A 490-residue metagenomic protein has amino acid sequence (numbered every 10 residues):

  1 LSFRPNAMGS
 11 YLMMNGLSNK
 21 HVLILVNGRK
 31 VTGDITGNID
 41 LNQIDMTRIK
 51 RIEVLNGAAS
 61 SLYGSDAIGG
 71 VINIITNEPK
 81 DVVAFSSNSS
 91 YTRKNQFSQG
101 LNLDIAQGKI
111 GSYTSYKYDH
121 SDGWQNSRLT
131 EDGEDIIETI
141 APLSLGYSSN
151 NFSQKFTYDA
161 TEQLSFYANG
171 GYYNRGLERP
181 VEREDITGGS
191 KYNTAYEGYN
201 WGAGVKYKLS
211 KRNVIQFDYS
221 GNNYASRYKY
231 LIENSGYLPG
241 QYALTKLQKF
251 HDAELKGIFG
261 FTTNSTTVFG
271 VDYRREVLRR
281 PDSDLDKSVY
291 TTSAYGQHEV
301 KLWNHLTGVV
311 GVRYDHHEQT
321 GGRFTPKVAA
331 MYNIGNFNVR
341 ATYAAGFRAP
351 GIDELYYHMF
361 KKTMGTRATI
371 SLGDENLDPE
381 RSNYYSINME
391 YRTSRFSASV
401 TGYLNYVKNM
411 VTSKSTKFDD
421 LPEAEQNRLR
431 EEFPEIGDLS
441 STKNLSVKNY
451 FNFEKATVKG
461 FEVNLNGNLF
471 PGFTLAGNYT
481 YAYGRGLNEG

Functional and structural regions predicted by a protein language model:
L1-R29, K50: Extracytoplasmic beta-strand/coil segments of soluble accessory domains associated with Gram-negative outer-membrane
S10-M13, L25, D40-D45, V54 (+2 more regions): N-terminal periplasmic accessory domains that precede and gate Gram-negative outer-membrane beta-barrel machines
R29-N56, Q154: Short acidic/polar hinge/loop motifs at secondary-structure boundaries that mediate gating or recognition
K80-V82, S90, I105-Y196: Periplasmic-side early beta-strands and strand-to-turn transitions of outer-membrane beta-barrels
S89-R93, Q107-K109, Y118-D122, Y172-G176 (+11 more regions): Transmembrane beta-strands of outer-membrane beta-barrel pores
Y113, T157-R175, A195-T320, P326-G335 (+3 more regions): Face-selective signature of the C-terminal outer-membrane beta-barrel domain
A225, D282-L285, E318-R323, Y332 (+3 more regions): Surface-exposed extracellular loop regions of Gram-negative outer-membrane beta-barrel proteins, predominantly
T263, V268, K301-H305, L404-Y406 (+1 more regions): Gram-negative outer-membrane beta-barrel transporters
